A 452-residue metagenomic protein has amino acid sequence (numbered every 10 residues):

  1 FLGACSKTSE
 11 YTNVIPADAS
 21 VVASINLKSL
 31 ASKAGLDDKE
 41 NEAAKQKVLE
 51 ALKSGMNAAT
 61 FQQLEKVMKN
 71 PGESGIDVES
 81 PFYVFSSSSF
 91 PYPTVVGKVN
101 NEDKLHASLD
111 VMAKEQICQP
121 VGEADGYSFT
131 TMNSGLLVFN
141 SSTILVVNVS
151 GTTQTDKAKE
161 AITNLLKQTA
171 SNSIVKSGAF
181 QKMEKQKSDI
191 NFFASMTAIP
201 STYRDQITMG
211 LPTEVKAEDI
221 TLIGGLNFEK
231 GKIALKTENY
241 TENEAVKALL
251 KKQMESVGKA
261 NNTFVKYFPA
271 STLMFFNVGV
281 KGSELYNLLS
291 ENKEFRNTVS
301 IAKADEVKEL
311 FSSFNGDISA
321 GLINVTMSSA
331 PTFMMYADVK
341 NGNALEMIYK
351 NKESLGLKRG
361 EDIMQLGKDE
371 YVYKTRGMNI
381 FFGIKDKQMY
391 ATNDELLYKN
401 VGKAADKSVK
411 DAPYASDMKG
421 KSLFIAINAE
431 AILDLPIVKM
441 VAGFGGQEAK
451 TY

Functional and structural regions predicted by a protein language model:
F1-G3: Sec-dependent bacterial lipoprotein signal peptides
C5-I117, A124-Y127, S171-S329, I348: Structural boundary/hinge residues at secondary-structure and domain interfaces
V22-A23, E65-A179, N315-K421: Single conserved position on a long alpha-helix in the C-terminal lobe of the eukaryotic protein kinase
V84, G135-N140, T213-G231, I318-A320 (+2 more regions): Broad, structure-driven detector of short, well-ordered beta-strand segments within folded domains
Y127, I144-L145, A194, M209 (+14 more regions): Hydrophobic transmembrane signal anchors and adjacent membrane-proximal interface regions, especially in viral
T152-E160, R204-I223, A302, T392-K403 (+1 more regions): Extended, charge-rich low-complexity interaction segments
L166-K167, S171-S173, F192, F424-L433: Signature of lipid phosphatidyltransferase scaffolds
L396, V401-Y452: Long, C-terminal catalytic modules of enzymes
